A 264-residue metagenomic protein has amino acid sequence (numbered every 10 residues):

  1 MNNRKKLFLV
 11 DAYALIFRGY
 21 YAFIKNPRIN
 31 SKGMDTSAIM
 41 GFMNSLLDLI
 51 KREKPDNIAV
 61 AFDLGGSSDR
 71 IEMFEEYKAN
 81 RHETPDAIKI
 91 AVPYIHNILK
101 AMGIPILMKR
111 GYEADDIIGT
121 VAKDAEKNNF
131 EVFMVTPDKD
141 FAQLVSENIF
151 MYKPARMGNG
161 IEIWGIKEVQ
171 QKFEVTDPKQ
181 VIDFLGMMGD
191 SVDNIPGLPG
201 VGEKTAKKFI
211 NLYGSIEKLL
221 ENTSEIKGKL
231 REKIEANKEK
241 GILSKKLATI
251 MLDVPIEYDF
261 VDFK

Functional and structural regions predicted by a protein language model:
N2-R4, P55-A59, I104, K127 (+2 more regions): Non-catalytic nucleic-acid-binding/docking modules located in mid-to-C-terminal regions of nucleic-acid enzymes
N2-V135, K139-I166, K240-L243, T249-K264: Noncatalytic, basic helical substrate-engagement surface that gates or grips nucleic-acid strands
